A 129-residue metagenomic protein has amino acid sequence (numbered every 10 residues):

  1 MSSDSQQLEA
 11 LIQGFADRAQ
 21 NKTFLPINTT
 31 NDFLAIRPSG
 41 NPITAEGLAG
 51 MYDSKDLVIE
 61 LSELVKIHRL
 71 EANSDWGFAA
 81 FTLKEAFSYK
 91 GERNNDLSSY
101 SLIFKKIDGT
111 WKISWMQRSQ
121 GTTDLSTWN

Functional and structural regions predicted by a protein language model:
M1-N31, L125-N129: Short, low-complexity N-terminal intrinsically disordered segments enriched in polar/charged residues
S5-Q6, N21-N73, N94: A solvent-exposed, acidic/Ser-Thr-rich amphipathic alpha-helical stretch
I36, A80-T82, S114: Beta-strand residues in well-ordered beta-sheet regions across diverse protein folds
S62-V65, A80-T82, N95-Y100: Short, surface-exposed coil-to-beta transition loops
S74-E85: A short hydrophobic beta-strand element
A86-N95: Short, cysteine-centered beta-strand-loop-beta hairpins and adjacent loop/turn segments enriched in charged/polar
L97-T127: Short beta-strand edge/turn micro-motifs at domain boundaries
